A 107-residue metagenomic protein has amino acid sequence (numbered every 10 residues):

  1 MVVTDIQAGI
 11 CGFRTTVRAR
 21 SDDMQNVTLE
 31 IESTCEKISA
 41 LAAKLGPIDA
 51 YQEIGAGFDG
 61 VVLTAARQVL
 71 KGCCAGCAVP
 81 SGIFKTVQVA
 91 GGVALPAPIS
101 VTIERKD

Functional and structural regions predicted by a protein language model:
M1-V27: Short, charged/polar N-terminal "headpieces" of proteins
D22-F84, A94-L95: Active-site- and interface-proximal helix/loop "cap" or "latch" segments in soluble metabolic and energy-transducing
P80-D107: C-terminal charged interaction modules
